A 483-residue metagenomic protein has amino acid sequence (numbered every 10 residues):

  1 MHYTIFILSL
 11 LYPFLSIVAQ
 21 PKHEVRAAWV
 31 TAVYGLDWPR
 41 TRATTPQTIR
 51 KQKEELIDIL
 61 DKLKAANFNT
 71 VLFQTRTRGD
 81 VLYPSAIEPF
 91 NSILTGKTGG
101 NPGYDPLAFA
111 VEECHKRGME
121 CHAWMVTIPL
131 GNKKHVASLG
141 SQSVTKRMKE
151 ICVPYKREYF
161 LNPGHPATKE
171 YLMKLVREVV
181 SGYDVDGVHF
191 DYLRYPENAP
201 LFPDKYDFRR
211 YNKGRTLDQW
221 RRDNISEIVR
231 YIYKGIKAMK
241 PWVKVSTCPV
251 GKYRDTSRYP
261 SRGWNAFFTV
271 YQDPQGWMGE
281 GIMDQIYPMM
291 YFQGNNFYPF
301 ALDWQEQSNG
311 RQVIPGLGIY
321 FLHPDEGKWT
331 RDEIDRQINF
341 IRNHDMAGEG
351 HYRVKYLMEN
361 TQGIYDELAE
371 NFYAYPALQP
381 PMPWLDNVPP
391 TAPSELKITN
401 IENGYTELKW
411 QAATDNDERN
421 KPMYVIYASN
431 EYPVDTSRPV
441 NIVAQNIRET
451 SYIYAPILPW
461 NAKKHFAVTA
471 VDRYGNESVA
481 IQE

Functional and structural regions predicted by a protein language model:
H23, T31-E54, A123, I128-G182: Active-site-adjacent "subsite" loops/lids of carbohydrate-active enzymes
V30-A32, V243-G263, F300-Q337: Active-site clefts of carbohydrate-active enzymes
I59, F68-N69, R76, R117 (+3 more regions): Polysaccharide-binding and catalytic clefts of secreted carbohydrate-active enzymes
A66-P102: Aromatic-lined carbohydrate-binding/catalytic grooves of carbohydrate-active enzymes
P274-F297, R311-L385: Substrate-binding cleft of secreted/luminal carbohydrate-active enzymes
G363-R419, Y474-E483: Pro/Thr/Ser/Gly-rich low-complexity, intrinsically disordered linker/stalk tracts
A413-P439, K463: Solvent-exposed loop/turn segments flanking beta-strands in beta-repeat/beta-sandwich domains
Y454-E477: Beta-strand-rich modules
